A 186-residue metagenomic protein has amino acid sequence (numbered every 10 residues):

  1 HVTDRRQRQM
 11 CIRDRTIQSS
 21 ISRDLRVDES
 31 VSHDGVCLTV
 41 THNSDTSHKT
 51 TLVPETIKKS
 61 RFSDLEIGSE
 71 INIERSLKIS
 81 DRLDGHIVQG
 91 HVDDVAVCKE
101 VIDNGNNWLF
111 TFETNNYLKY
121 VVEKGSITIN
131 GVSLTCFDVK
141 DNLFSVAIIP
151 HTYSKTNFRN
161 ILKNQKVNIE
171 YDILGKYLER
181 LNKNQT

Functional and structural regions predicted by a protein language model:
H1-I12: Single conserved hydrophobic/aromatic residue that forms the stacking wall/gate of nucleotide- or nucleobase-binding
R13-R15, V27, N107-F110, F144: Short aromatic-glycine-enriched beta-strand elements
Q18-S20, V27-N43, K49-V53, S76 (+5 more regions): A structural feature that tracks compact, well-ordered secondary-structure segments with a strong bias toward
S20-D24, K59-D64, I79, D84 (+2 more regions): Short, surface-exposed secondary-structure edge patches
L38, G68, G90, L134 (+1 more regions): Residue-level signal for inorganic ion chemistry
K49-V95: Ordered, amphipathic secondary-structure segments that act as subunit-interaction surfaces in large macromolecular
D64-E70, N160-N168: Short nucleic-acid-contacting surface segments enriched for D/E, G, S/T with interspersed K/R
D81, V88-Y117, E123-G125, V132: Anionic-ligand binding region
